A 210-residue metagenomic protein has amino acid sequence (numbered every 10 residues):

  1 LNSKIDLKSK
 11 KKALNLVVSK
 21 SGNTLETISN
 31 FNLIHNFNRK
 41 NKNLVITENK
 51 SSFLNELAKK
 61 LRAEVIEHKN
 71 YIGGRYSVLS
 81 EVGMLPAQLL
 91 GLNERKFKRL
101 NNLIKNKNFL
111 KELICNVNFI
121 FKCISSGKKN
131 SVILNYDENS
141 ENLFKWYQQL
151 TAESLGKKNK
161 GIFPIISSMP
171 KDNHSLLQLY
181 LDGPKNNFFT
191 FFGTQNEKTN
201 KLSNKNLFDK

Functional and structural regions predicted by a protein language model:
L1-N108: Glycine-rich phosphate-binding loops that contact phosphosugars or nucleotide phosphates
L92-K96, N106-K210: Acidic catalytic cores of enzymes that act on phosphate-bearing nucleotides/polynucleotides
